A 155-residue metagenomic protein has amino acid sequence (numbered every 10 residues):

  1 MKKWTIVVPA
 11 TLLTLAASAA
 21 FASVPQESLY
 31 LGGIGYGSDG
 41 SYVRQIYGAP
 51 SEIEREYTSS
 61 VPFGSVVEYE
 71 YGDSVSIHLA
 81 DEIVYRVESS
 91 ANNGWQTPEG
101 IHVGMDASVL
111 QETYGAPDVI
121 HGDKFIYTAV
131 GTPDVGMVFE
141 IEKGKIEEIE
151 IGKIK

Functional and structural regions predicted by a protein language model:
M1-V8: Bacterial N-terminal signal peptides that target proteins for export
P9-A16: Bacterial N-terminal signal peptides
A17-Y30: Sec-dependent signal peptide cleavage junction
V24, G40-A80, H102-I154: A cross-family detector of function-defining hotspots
E27-I34, G94-I101, G136-M137: Second-shell loop/turn segments in exported
V84-R86, S90-W95, V103: A low-complexity, Ser/Thr/Gly/Pro-enriched, surface-exposed linker/loop concept that marks segments flanking
S89-N93, E150-K155: Short, solvent-exposed aromatic-acidic interface loops
